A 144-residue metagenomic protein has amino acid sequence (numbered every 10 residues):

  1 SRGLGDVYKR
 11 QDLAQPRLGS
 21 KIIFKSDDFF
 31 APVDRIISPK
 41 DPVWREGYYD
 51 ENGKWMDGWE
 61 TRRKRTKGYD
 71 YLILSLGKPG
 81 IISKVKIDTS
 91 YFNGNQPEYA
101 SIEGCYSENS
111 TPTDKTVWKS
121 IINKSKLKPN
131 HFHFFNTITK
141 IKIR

Functional and structural regions predicted by a protein language model:
S1-Y8: Short, small-residue-biased leader/transition segments that mark boundaries at the very start of proteins
Q11-Y48: Predominantly extracellular/luminal regions of secreted and cell-surface proteins, especially disulfide-bonded
I36-V43, G53, P79, Y99 (+2 more regions): Preference for well-ordered, secondary-structure-rich cores of eukaryotic proteins
G53-T111, T137-R144: Aromatic, loop-rich ligand-recognition surfaces of beta-strand-rich domains
S110-I122: Surface-exposed loop/edge segments in extracytoplasmic proteins
K119-R144: Beta-sandwich interaction modules
